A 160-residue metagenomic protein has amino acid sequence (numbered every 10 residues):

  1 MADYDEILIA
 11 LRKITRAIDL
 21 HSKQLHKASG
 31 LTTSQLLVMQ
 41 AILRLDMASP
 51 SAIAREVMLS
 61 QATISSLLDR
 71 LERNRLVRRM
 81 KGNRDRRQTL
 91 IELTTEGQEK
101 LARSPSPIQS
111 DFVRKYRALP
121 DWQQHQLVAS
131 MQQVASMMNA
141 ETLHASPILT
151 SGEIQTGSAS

Functional and structural regions predicted by a protein language model:
M1-S29, M138, A159-S160: N-terminal leader segment of winged-helix/HTH proteins
L11, T15-I18, Q35, V57 (+5 more regions): Short amphipathic alpha-helical/adjacent loop interface patches that line ligand and macromolecule-binding sites
A17, Q24, N74, R103 (+3 more regions): Amphipathic, soluble alpha-helical interaction motifs
D19, R70-A129: Charged, amphipathic alpha-helical coiled-coil/dimerization segments
L20-T63, N74: N-terminal helix-turn-helix DNA-binding core of bacterial DNA-binding proteins
K23-G30, V113-Y116, N139, L143-S146: Short, flexible helix-adjacent loops and helix caps
W122-S160: C-terminal regulatory/oligomerization modules of transcriptional regulators
